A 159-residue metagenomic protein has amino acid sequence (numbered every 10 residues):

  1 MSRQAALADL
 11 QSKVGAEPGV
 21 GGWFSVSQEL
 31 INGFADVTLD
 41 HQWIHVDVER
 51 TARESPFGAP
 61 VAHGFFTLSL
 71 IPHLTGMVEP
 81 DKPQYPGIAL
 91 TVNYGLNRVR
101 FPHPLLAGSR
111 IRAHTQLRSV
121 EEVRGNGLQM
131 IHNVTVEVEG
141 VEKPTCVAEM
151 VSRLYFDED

Functional and structural regions predicted by a protein language model:
M1-G15, G19, F101-D159: HotDog/MaoC-like acyl-thioester-processing domains
S2-N93, D159: Hot-dog-fold acyl-thioester-processing enzymes
Y94-R98: A beta-strand/beta-hairpin structural motif
